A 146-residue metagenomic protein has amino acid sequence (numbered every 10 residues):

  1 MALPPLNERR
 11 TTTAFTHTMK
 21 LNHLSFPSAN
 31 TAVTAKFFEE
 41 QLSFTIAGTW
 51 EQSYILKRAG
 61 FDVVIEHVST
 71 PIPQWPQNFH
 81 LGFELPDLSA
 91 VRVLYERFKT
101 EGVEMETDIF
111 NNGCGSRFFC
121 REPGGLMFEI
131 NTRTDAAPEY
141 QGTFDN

Functional and structural regions predicted by a protein language model:
A2-H17, Y95-N146: Vicinal oxygen chelate
L21-S28, P73-R97, S116-R121, L126: Vicinal oxygen chelate
S28-T31, N111-G113: Conserved beta-strand-loop-alpha-helix junction that forms the acyl-donor binding cleft
N30-T45: Amphipathic alpha-helical segments
F37, I55-K57, R97: Alpha-helical scaffold elements within enzyme catalytic domains, especially in hydrolases
S43-W50, E104-D108: Short secondary-structure junctions
T45-F79, M127-R133: Conserved short beta-strand elements that form part of the metal-binding/catalytic scaffold of enzyme active sites
